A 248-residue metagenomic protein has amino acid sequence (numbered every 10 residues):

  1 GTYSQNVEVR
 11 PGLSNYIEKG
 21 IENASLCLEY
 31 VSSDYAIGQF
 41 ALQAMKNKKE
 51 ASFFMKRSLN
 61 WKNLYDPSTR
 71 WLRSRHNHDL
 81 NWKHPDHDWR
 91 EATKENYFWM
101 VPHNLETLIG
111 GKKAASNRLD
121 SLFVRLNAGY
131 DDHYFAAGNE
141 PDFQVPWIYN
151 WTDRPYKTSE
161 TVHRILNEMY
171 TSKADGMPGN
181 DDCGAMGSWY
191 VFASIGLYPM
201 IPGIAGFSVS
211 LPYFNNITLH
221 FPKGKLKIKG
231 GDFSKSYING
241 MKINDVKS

Functional and structural regions predicted by a protein language model:
G1-K227, D232, K247: Active-site core of glycosidic bond-cleaving carbohydrate-active enzymes
D232-S248: C-terminal beta-sandwich/jelly-roll accessory domains of carbohydrate-active enzymes
